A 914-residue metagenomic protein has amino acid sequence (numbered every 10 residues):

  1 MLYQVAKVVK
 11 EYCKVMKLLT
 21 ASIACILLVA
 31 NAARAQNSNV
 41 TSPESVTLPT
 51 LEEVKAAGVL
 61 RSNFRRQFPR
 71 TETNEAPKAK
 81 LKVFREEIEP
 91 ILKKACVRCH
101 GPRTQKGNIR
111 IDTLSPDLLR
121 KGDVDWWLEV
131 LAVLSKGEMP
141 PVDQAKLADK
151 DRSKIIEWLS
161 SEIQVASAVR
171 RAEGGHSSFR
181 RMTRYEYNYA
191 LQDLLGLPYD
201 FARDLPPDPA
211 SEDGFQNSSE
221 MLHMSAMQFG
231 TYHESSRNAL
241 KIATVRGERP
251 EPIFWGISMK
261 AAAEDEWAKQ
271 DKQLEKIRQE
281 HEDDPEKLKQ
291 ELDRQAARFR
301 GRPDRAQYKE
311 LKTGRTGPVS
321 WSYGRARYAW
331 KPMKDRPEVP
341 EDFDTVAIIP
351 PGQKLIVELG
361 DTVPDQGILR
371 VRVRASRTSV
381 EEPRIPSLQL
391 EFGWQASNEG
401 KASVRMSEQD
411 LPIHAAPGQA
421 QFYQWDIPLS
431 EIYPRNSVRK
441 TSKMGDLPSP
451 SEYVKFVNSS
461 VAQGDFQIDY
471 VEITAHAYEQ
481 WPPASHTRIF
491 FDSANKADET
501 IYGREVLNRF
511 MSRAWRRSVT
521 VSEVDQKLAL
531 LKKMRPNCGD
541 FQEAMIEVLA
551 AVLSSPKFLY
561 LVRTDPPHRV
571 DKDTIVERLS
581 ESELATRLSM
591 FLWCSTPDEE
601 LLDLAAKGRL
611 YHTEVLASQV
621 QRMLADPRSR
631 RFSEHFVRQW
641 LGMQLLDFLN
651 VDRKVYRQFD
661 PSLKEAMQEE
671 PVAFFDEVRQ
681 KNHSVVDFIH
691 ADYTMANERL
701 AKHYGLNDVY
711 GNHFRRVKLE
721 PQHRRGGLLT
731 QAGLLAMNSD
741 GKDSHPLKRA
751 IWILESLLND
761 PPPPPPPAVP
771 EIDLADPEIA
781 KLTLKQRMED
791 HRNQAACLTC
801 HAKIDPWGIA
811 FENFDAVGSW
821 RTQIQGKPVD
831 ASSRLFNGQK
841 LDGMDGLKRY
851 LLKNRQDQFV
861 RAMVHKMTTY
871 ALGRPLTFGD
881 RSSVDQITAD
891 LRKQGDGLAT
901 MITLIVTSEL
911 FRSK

Functional and structural regions predicted by a protein language model:
M1-M16: N-terminal secretory signal peptides that target proteins for export/translocation
K7-E11, N31, S42, L48: Intrinsic disorder/low-complexity segments, especially N-terminal tails and targeting/processing regions
Y12, M16-L19, S38-N39, V83: Intrinsic low-complexity, intrinsically disordered or marginally ordered coil/linker segments
T20-A30: Bacterial N-terminal signal peptides
A35-G107, G122-E129, V133-E138, V142-K914: Low-complexity, glycine/serine/threonine/alanine-rich intrinsically disordered linker and propeptide segments
